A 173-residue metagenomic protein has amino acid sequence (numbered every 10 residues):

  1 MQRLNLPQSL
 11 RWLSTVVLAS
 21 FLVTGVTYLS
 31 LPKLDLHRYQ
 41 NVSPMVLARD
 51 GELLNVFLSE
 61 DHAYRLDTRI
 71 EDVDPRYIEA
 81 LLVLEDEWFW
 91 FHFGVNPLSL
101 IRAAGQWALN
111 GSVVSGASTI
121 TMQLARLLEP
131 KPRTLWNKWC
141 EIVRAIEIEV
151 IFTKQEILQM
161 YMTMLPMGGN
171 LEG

Functional and structural regions predicted by a protein language model:
M1-G173: Juxtamembrane regions of bacterial inner-membrane/periplasmic proteins, predominantly the peptidoglycan biogenesis
